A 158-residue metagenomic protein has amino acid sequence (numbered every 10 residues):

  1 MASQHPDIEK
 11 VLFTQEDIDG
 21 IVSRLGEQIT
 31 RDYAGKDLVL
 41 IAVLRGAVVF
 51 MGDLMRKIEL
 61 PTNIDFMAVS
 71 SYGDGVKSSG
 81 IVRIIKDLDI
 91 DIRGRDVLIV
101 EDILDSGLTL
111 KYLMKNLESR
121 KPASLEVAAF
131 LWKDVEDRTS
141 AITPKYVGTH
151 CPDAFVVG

Functional and structural regions predicted by a protein language model:
M1-G158: PRPP-associated nucleotide enzymes
